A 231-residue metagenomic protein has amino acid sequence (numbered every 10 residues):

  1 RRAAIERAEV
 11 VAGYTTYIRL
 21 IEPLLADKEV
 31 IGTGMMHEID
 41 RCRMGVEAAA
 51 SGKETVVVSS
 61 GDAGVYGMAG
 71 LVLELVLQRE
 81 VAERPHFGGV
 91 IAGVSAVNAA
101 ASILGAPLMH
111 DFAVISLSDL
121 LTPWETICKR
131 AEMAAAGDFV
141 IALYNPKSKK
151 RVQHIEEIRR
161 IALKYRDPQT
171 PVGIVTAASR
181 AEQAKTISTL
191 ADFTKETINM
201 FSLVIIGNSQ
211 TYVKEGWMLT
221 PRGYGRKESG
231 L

Functional and structural regions predicted by a protein language model:
R1-G88, T194, G230-L231: Class I S-adenosyl-L-methionine
A8-V11, L24, A48-G52, L75-R79 (+5 more regions): Change "in soluble alpha/beta enzymes" to "in soluble alpha/beta proteins
G52-S59, A106-L117, A135-G137, A191-M200: A polyampholytic, Gly/Pro-enriched intrinsically disordered region
V57-S60, I91, I115-S118, L143-Y144 (+2 more regions): Short beta-strand segments
G61-Y66, V94-A96, S148-K149: Gly/Ser/Thr-rich loops at beta-strand to alpha-helix junctions that form or flank small-molecule/cofactor-binding
G67-G137: Class I SAM-dependent methyltransferase SAM-binding "motif I" and its flanking Rossmann-like core
A136-L231: A contiguous loop/helix-start segment that scaffolds small-molecule binding in enzyme catalytic cores
